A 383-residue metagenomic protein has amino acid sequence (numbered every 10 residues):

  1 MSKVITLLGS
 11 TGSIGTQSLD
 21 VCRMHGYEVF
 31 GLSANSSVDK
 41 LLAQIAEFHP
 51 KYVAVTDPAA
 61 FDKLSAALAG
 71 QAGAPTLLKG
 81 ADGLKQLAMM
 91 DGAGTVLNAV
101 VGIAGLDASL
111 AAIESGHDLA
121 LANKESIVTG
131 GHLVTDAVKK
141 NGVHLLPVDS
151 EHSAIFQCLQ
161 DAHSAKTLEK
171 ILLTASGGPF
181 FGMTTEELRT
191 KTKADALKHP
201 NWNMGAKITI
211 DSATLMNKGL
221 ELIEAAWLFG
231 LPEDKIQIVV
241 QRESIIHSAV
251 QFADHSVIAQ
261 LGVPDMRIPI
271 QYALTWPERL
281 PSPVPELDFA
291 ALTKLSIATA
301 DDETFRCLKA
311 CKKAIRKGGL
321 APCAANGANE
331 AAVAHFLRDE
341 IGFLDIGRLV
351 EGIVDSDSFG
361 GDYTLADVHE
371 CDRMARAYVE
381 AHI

Functional and structural regions predicted by a protein language model:
M1-I383: Catalytic, metal-anchored helix/loop core of enzyme active sites in primary metabolism
